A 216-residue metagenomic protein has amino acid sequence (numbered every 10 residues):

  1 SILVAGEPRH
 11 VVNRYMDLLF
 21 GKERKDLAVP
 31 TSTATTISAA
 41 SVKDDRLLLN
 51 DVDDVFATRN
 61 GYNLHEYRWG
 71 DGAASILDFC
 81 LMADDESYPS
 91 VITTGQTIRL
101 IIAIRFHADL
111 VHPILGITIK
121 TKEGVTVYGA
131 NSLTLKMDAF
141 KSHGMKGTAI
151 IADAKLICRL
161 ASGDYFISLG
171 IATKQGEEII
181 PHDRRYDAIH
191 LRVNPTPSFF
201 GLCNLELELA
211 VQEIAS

Functional and structural regions predicted by a protein language model:
I2-S216: Localized sequence-composition bias
